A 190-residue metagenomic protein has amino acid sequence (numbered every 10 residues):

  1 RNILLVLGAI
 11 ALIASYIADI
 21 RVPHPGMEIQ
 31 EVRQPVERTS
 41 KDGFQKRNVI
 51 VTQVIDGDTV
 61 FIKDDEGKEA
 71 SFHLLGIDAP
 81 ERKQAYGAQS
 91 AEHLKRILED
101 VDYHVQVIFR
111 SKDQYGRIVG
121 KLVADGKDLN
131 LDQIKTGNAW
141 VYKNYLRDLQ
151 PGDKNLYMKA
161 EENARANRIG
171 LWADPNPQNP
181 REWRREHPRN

Functional and structural regions predicted by a protein language model:
R1-N190: Small beta-barrel nucleic-acid-binding modules, primarily SNase/OB-fold domains and secondarily Tudor-like barrels
